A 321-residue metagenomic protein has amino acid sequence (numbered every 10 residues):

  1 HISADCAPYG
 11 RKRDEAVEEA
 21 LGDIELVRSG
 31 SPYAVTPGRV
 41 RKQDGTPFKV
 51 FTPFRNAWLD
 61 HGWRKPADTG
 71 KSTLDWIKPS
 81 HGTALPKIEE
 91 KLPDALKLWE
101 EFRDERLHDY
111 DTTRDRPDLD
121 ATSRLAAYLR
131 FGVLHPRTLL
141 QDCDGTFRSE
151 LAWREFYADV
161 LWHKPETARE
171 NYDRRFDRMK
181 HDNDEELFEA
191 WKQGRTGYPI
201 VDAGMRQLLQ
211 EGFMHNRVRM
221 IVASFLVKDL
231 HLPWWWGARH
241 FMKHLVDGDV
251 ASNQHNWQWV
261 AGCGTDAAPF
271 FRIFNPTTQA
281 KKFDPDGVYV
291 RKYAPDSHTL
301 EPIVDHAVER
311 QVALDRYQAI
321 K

Functional and structural regions predicted by a protein language model:
H1-L92, W257-V260, G264, T277: Beta-rich, aromatic/charged-enriched effector core domains that present basic-aromatic interfaces for binding
D5-C6, T113, K192-Q193: A generic structural signal for short
G22-D23, Q210, D247, A319: Secondary-structure boundary motif
I24, L98-E101, D229-L232: N-terminal start-of-chain detector that recognizes signal peptides and the immediate post-cleavage beginning
G30-A34, Y110-D111, R239-H240, I273-F274: Short amphipathic alpha-helical surface micro-motifs
G45-D177, Q279-K321: Glycine/tryptophan-enriched, flexible segments
R116-R291, D296: Active-site-proximal binding-pocket segments
